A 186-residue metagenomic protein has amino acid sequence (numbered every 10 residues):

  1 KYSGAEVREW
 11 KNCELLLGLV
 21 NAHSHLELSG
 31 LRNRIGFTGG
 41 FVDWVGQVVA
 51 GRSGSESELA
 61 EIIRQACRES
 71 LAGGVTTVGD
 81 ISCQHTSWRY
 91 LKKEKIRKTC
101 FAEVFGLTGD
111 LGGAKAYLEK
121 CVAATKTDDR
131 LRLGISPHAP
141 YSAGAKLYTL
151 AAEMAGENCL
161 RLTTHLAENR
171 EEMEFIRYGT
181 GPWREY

Functional and structural regions predicted by a protein language model:
K1, C83-T86: Short, polar loop motifs at secondary-structure junctions
K1-L16: Histidine-rich, glycine-flanked metal-binding segment
N12, H23, G74, I135 (+1 more regions): Divalent metal-coordination and catalytic microenvironments
N12-L15, R64, A155: Short hydrophobic "helix-edge" motifs at membrane interfaces and signal-peptide entry regions
L17-S29, R161-R170: Histidine-centered catalytic micro-motifs
H25, R34, T38-C83, S136-L147: Divalent metal-binding segments
S29-E61, T99-F105, R170-Y186: Active-site gating loops and adjacent loop-to-helix segments of metal-dependent hydrolytic enzymes
S87-Y186: Metal-coordinating catalytic core of metallo-dependent amide/deamination hydrolases
